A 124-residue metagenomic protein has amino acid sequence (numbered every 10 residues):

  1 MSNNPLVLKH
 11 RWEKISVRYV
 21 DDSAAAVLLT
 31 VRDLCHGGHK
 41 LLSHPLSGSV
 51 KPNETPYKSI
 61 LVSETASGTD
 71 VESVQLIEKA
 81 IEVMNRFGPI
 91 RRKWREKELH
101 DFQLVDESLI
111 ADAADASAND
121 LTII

Functional and structural regions predicted by a protein language model:
M1-N3: Short, hydrophobic/glycine-enriched beta-strand segments
P5-G48, E54-V74: Rossmann-fold NAD(P)-binding glycine/threonine-rich loop
E64-I124: Active-site-lining helix/loop region of Rossmann-like oxidoreductase modules
